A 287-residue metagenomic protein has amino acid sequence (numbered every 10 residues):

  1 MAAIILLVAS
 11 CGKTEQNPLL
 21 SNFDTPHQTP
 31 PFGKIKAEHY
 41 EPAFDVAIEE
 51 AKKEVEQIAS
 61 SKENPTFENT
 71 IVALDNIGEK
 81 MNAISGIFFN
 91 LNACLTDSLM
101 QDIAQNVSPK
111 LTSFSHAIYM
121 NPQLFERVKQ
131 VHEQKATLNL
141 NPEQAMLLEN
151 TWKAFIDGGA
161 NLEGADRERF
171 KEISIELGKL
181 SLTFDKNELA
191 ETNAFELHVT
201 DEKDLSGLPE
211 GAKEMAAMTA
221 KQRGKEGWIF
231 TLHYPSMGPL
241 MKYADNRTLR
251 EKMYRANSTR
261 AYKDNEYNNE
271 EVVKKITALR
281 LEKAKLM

Functional and structural regions predicted by a protein language model:
M1-A9: Bacterial N-terminal signal peptides
C11-M287: Zn2+-dependent metallopeptidase catalytic domains
